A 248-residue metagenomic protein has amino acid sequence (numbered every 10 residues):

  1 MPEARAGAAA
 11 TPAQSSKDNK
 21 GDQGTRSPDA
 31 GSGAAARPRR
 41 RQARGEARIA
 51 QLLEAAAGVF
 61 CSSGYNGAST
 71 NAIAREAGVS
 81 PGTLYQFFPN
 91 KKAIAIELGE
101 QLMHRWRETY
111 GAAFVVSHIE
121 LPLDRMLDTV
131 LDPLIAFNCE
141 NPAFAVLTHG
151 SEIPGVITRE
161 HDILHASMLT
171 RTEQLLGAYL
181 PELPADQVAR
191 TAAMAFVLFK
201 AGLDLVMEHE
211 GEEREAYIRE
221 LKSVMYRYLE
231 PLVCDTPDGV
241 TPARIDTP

Functional and structural regions predicted by a protein language model:
M1-A47, L183, V233-P248: N-terminal intrinsically disordered/low-complexity leader segments
Q51, A55, V59-A93, E97: Helix-turn-helix
L52, A56-F60, L102, W106 (+3 more regions): Short hydrophobic clusters on alpha-helical segments that form packing/core surfaces in small helical domains
A95-L102, L164: Alpha-helical DNA-contacting segments of helix-turn-helix folds
E97, A112-C139: Hydrophobic alpha-helical connector segments
F114, R125, F137-T158, E173 (+1 more regions): Amphipathic alpha-helical segments used for helix-helix packing
V115, E120, E140, A145 (+2 more regions): Hydrophobic alpha-helical bundle segments that form small-molecule/ligand-binding pockets
A145-V146, T158, A178-V224, T236-D238: Hydrophobic/aromatic-rich alpha-helical bundle segments in the mid-to-C-terminal region
